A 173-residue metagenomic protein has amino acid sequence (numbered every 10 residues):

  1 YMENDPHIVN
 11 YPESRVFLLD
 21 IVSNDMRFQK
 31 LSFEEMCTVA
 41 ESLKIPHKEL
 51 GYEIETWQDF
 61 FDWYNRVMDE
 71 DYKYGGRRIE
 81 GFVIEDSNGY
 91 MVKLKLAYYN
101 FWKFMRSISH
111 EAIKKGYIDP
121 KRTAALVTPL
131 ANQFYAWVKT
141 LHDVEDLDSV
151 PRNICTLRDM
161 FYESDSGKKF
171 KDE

Functional and structural regions predicted by a protein language model:
Y1-E173: Core nucleotide-handling region used for phosphoryl-transfer chemistry
